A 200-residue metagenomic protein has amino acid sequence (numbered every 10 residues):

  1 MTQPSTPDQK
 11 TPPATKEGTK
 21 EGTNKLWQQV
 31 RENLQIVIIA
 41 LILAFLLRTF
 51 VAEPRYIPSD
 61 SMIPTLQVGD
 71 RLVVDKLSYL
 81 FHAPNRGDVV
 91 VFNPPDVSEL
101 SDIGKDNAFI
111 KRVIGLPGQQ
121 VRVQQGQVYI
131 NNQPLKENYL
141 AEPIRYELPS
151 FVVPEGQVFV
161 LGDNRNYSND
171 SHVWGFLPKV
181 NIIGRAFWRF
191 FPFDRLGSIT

Functional and structural regions predicted by a protein language model:
M1-A108, K179-T200: Protein maturation boundaries and topogenic segments
I57, A108-I110, V123, V153 (+1 more regions): A broad, structural micro-motif
A108-P134: Mid-length scaffold segments of soluble, non-membrane domains
A141-G156: Acidic loop->beta-strand submotif enriched in PP2C/PPM serine/threonine phosphatases
G162: Phosphate/adenylate-binding glycine loop and adjacent helical scaffold
N166-V173: Active-site loop architecture of trypsin-fold serine endopeptidases
